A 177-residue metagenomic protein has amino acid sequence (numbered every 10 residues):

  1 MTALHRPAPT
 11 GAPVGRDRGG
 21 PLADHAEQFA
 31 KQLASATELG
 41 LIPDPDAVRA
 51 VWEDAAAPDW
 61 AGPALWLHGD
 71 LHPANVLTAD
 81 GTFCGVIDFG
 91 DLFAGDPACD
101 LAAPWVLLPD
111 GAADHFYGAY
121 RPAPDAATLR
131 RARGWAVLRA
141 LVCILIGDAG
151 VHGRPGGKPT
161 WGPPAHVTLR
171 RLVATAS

Functional and structural regions predicted by a protein language model:
M1-P45, A61-A64, L92-A94: A cross-family kinase active-site recognition segment
T2, R6, A34, E53 (+3 more regions): Surface-exposed alpha-helical segments enriched in charged/polar residues
R6-T10, A57-W60, A149, S177: Generic structural signal for secondary-structure transition and capping sites
Q28-F29, P97, V137-A140: N-terminal alpha-helical segment
K31-L33, C84, D100, G150-G153: Short glycine/proline- and charge-enriched loop/turn segments that cap or connect secondary-structure elements
G40-V51, A55-A56: Central P-loop NTPase core of STAND/AAA+ ATPases
A64-L65, H72-R133: Active-site Asp-x-Gly
A103-S177: Helix-rich C-terminal or lid/interface subdomains of diverse kinases
